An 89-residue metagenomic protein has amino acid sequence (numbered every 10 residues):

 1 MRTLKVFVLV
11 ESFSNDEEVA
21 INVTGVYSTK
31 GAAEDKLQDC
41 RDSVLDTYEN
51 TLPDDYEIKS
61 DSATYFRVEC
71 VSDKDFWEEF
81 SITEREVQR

Functional and structural regions predicted by a protein language model:
M1-V23: Short aromatic-glycine-(Arg/Gly/Cys) micro-motifs in beta-strand/loop hairpins
R2-K5, K36, S62-T64: Secondary-structure boundary/capping motif
I21-V44: Short, flexible N-terminal segments of the mature chain
C40-R89: Short, mixed-charge low-complexity intrinsically disordered segments
